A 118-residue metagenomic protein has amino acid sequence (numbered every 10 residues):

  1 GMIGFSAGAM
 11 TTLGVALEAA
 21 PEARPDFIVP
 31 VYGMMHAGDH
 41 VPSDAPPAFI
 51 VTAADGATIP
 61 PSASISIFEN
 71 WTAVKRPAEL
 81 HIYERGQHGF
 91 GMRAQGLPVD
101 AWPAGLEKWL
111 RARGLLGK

Functional and structural regions predicted by a protein language model:
G1-D44: Primarily recognizes the serine-hydrolase "nucleophile elbow" in alpha/beta-hydrolase and SGNH/GDSL folds
A7-G8, A63, I67, W102: Stable alpha-helical elements in mature extracytoplasmic
R24-F27, A45-A48, K75-E79: Loop/turn elements at helix/coil->beta-strand transitions in domains of secreted/extracellular proteins
I50-T52: Short beta-strand/loop motif that positions the catalytic acidic residue of the alpha/beta-hydrolase fold
A54-A57, R85-Q87: Acidic beta-to-alpha connecting loop that harbors the catalytic carboxylate
A57-A63: Conserved alpha/beta-hydrolase "acid-adjacent" motif
F68, T72-K118: C-terminal catalytic histidine-bearing segment of alpha/beta-hydrolase fold enzymes
